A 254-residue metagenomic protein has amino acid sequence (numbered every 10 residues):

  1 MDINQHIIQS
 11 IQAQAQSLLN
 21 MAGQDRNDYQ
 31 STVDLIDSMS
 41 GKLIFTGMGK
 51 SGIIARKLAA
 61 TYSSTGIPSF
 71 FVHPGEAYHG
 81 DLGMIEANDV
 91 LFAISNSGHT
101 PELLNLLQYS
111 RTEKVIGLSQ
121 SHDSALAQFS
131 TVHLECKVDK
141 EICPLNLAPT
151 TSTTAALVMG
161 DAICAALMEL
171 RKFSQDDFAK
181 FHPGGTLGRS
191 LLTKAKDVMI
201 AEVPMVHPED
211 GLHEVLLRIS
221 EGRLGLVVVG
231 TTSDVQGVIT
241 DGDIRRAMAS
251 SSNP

Functional and structural regions predicted by a protein language model:
M1-S38: An N-terminal, well-structured beta->alpha segment
I8-A15, Y62, L192-M199: Short, basic/glycine-rich phosphate-binding loops at helix/coil junctions that contact nucleotide phosphates
Q14, G47, F92, I163 (+3 more regions): Terminal peptide-recognition signature
D28-T32, A77-D81, E214-V215: Short acidic active-site motifs
G41-V158, A162-L167: Glycine-rich phosphate-binding loops that contact phosphosugars or nucleotide phosphates
R171-E202, V235-P254: Tandem CBS (Bateman) regulatory domains
M205-H207, G225-V238: Cytosolic beta-strand hydrophobic patch enriched in CBS
M205-R223, M248: The conserved cystathionine-beta-synthase
